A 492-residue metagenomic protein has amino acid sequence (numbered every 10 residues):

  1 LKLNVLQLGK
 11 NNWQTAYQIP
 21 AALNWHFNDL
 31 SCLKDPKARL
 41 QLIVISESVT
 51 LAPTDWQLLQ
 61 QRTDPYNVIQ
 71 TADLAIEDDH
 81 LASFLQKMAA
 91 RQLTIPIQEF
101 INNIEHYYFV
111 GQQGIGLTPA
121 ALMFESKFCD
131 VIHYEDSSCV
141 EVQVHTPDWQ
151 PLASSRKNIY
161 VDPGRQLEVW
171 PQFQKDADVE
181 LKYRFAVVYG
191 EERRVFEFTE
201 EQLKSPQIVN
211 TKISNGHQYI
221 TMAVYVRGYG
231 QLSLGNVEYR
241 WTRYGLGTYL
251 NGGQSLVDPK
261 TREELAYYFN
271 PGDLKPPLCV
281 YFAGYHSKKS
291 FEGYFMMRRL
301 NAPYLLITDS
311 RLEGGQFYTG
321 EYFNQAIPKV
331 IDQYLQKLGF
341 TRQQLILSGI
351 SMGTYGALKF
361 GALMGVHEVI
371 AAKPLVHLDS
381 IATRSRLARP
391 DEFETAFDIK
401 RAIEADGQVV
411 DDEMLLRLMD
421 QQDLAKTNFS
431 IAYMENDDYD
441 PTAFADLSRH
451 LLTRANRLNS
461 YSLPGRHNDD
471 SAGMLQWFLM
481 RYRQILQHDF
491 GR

Functional and structural regions predicted by a protein language model:
G9-L40, S46-D55, T261-N270, V410-M414: A short, well-structured beta->alpha microelement
Q112-G252: Beta-strand-enriched, solvent-exposed domains that form extended recognition/catalytic surfaces
K275-Y285: Short beta-strand element of the alpha/beta-hydrolase
N301-G314: Conserved alpha/beta-hydrolase
Y318-F340: Alpha/beta-hydrolase active-site loop
G339-S351, Y355: Alpha/beta-hydrolase fold nucleophile elbow
A362-A402: Hydrolase active-site cap/lid region
R389-S460, H467-D469, Q476-G491: The feature captures the conserved acid-bearing segment of alpha/beta-hydrolase catalytic domains
